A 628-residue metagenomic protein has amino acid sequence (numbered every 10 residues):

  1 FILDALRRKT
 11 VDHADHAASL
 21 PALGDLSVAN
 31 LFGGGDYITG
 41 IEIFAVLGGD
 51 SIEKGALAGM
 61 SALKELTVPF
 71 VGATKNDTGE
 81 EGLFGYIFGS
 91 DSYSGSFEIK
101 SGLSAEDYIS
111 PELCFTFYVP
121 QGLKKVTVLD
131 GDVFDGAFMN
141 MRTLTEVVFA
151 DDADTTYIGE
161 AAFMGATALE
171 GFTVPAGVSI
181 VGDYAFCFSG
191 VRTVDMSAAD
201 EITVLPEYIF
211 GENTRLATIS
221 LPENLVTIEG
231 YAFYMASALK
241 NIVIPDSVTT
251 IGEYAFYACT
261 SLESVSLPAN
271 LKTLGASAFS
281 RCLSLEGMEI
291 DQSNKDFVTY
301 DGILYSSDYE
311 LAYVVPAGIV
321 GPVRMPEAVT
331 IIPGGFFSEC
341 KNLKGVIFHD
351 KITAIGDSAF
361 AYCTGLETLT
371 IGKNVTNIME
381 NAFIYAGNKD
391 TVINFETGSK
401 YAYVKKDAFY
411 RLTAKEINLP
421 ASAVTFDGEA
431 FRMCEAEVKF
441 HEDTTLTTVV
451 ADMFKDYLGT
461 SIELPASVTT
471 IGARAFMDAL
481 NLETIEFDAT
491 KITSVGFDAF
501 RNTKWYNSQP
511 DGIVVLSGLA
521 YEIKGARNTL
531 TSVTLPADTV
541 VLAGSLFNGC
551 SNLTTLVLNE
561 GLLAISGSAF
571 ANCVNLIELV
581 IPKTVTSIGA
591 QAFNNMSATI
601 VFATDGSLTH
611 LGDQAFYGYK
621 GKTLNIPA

Functional and structural regions predicted by a protein language model:
L6-D25, A29-S51, S61-D77, S96-D132 (+20 more regions): Structural signature of tandem-repeat unit edges
G55-A56, Y86, D135-A137, G159-A162 (+18 more regions): Consensus positions within tandem repeat domains that build extended binding/scaffold surfaces
G55-G59, G79-G82: A structural signal for leucine-rich repeat
T74-I87: Short, flexible/disordered intra-domain loops and linkers
F84-S96: Short, well-ordered amphipathic alpha-helices
